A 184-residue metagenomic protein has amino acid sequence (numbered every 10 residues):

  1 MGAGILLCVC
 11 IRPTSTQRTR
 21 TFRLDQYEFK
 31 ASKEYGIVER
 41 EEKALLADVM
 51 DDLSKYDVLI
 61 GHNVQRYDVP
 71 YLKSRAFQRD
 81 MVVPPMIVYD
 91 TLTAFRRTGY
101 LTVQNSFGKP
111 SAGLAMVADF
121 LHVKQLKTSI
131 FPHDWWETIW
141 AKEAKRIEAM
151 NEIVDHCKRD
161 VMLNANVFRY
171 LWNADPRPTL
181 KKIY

Functional and structural regions predicted by a protein language model:
M1-A3, V64, P110, H156: Generic detector of ordered secondary-structure context
M1-L6, C10-I11: Entry/capping segment at the start of metal-dependent catalytic domains with acidic active-site entry clusters
C10, D48-D51, P70-S74, M116-F120 (+2 more regions): Residue-level signal for well-ordered alpha-helical scaffold segments within enzymatic catalytic domains
P13, A76, F95-T98, L121 (+2 more regions): Generic structural signal for hydrophobic core residues of well-folded globular domains
S15-Q17: Solvent-exposed strand-loop boundary residues in beta-sheet-rich modules
T19-S111: Conserved DEDDh/DEDDy metal-dependent 3′-5′ exonuclease domain
I60, G113-Y184: Acidic, Mg2+-coordinating catalytic module of metal-dependent nucleases/exonucleases that use a two-metal-ion mechanism
